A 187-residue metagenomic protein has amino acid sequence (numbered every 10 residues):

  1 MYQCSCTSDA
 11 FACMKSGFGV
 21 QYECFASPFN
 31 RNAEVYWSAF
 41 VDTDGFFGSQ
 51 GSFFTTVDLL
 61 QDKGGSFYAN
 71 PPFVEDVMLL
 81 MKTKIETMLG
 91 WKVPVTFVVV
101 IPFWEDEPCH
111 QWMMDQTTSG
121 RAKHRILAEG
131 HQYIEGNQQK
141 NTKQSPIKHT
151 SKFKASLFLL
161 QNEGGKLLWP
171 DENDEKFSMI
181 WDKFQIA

Functional and structural regions predicted by a protein language model:
M1-A69, F73-A187: Class I S-adenosyl-L-methionine
